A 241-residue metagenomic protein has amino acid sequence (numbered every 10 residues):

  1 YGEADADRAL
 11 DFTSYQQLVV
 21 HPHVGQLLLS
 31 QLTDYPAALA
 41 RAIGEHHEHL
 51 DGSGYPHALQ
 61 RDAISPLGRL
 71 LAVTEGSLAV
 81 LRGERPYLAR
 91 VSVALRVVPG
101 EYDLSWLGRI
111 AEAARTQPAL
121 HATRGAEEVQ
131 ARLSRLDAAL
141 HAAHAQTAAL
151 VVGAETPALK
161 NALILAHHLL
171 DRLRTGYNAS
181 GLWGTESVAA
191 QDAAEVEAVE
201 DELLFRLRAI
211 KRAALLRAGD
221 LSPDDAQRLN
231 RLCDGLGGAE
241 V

Functional and structural regions predicted by a protein language model:
Y1-R8, G25, R41-G54, L71-L78: His-Asp-centered metal-binding catalytic motifs of divalent-metal-dependent phosphohydrolases/nucleases
R8-H21, V80-L88: Active-site metal-coordination segments of metallo-dependent hydrolases
V19-H23, T33-D34: Catalytic core of PPM/PP2C metal-dependent serine/threonine phosphatase domains
H21-P22, V73, R90-V91: N-terminal alpha-helical segment
L29-R69, E84-F205, A209-E240: Histidine/acidic-rich helix-loop-helix segments that form or flank divalent-metal centers in metalloenzyme catalytic
S77-V80, V98: Alpha-helix C-capping/helix-to-loop hinge sites
